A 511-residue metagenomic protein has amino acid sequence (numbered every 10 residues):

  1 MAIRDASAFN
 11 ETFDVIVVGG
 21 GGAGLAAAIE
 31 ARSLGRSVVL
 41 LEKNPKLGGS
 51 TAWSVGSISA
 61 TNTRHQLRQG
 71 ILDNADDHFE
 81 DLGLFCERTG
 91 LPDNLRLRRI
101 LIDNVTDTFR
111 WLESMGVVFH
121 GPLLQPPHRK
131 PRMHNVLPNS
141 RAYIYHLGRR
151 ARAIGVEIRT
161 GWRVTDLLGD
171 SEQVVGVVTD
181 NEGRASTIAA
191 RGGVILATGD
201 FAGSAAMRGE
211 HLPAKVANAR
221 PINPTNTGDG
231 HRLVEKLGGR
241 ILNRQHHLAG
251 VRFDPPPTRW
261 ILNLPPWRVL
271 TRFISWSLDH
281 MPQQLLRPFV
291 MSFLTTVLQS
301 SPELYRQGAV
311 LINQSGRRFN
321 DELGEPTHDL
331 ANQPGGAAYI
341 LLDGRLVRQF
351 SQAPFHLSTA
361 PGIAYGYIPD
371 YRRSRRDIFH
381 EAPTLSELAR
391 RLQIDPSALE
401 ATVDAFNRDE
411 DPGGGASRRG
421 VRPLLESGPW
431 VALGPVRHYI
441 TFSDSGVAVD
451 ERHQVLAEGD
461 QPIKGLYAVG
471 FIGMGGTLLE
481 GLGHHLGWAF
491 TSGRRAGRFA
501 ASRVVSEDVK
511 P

Functional and structural regions predicted by a protein language model:
M1-V15, S33, M474, V505 (+1 more regions): Extreme N-terminal leader/targeting segments of oxidoreductases
A2-S7, S37, K43-E157, W162-R163 (+2 more regions): Conserved N-terminal/central alpha/beta ligand/cofactor-binding core
N10-F13, G183-G193: Core beta-strand elements of the Rossmann-like FAD/NAD(P) dinucleotide-binding domain in flavoenzyme oxidoreductases
V15-L40: N-terminal Rossmann-like FAD-binding beta1-loop-alpha1 element of flavoenzymes
T160-Q173: A conserved short coil-to-beta-strand element within the FAD-binding core of flavoproteins
A189-R272, L486, R495: Glycine-rich loop(s) and the adjacent beta-strand/alpha-helix scaffold that form part
Q333-P435, F499, R503, K510-P511: Helix-rich C-terminal "cap"/substrate-channel and partner-interaction subdomain that packs against the flavin-binding
A398-G476, E480: A glycine-rich dinucleotide-binding beta-alpha-beta segment and adjacent secondary-structure elements that constitute
